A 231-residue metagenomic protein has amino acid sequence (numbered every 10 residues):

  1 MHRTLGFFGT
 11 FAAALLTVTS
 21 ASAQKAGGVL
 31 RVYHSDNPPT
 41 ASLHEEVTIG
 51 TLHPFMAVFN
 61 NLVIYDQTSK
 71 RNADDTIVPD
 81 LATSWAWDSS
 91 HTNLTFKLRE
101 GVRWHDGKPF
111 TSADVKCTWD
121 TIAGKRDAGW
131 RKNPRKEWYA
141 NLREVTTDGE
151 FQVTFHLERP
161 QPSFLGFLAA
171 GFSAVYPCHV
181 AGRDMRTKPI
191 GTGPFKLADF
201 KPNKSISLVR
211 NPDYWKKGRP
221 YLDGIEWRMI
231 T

Functional and structural regions predicted by a protein language model:
M1-G9: Bacterial N-terminal signal peptides that target proteins for export
F8-T17: Bacterial N-terminal signal peptides
T19-A23: Sec/Tat signal peptide C-region and signal peptidase I cleavage site
K25, K97, N133-C178, D199-K201: Surface-exposed binding/hinge segments that line and control ligand-binding clefts or catalytic entry sites
G27-D36, T83, N93-T95, V115-T118 (+4 more regions): Short, well-ordered beta-strand elements
Y33-S89, D120, K188-T192: N-terminal lobe/hinge region of extracytoplasmic solute-binding protein
I64-N72, Q161, G166-E226: Gly/Pro-rich hinge or "lid" segments in bacterial periplasmic/extracellular proteins
T83-G129, T154: Aromatic- and charge-enriched surface segment that lines or borders ligand/interaction sites
